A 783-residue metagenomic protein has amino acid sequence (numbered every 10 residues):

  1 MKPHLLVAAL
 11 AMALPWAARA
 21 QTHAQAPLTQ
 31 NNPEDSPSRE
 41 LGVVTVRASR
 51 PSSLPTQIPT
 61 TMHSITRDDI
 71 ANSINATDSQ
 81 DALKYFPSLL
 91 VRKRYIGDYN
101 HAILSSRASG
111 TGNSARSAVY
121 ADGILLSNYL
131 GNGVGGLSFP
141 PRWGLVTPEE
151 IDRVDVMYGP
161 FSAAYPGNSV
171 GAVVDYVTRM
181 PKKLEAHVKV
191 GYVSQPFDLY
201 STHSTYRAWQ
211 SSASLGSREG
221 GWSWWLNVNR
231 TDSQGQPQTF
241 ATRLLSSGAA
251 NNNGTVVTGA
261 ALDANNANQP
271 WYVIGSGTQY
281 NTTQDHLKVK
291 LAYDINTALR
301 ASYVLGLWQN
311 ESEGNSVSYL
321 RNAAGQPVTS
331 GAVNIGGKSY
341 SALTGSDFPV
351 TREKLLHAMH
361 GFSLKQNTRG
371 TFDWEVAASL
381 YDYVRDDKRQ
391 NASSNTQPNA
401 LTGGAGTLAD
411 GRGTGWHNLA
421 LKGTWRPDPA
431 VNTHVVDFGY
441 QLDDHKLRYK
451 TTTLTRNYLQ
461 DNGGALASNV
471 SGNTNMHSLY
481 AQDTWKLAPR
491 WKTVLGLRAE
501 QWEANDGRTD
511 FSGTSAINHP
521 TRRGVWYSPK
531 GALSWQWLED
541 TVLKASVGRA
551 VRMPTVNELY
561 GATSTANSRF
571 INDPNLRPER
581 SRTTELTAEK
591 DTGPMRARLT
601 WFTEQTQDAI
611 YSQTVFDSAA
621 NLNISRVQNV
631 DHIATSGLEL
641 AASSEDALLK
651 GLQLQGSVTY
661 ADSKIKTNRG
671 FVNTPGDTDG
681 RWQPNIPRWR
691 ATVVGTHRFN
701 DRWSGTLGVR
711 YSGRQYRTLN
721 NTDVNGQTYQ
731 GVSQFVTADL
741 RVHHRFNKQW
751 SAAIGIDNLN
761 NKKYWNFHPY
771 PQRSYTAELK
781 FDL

Functional and structural regions predicted by a protein language model:
E40-I74, N100-I103, L130-G135: N-terminal periplasmic "start-of-domain" segments of outer-membrane beta-barrel proteins
V43, S79-A82, A102-S105, Y120-D122 (+3 more regions): N-terminal periplasmic accessory domains that precede and gate Gram-negative outer-membrane beta-barrel machines
R47, Q80-N128: Extracytoplasmic beta-strand/coil segments of soluble accessory domains associated with Gram-negative outer-membrane
I124-Y158: Short acidic/polar hinge/loop motifs at secondary-structure boundaries that mediate gating or recognition
K189, A488-T493, Q501, R596 (+4 more regions): Gram-negative outer-membrane beta-barrel transporters
S204-N315, L356-A358, A430: Transmembrane beta-barrel wall of Gram-negative outer-membrane proteins
A292-Q309, D347-G513, N518, S534-Q536 (+4 more regions): Face-selective signature of the C-terminal outer-membrane beta-barrel domain
A342-M359, N367, S468-M476, R522-S528 (+6 more regions): Outer-membrane beta-barrel signature, preferentially recognizing the C-terminal barrel domain of Gram-negative
